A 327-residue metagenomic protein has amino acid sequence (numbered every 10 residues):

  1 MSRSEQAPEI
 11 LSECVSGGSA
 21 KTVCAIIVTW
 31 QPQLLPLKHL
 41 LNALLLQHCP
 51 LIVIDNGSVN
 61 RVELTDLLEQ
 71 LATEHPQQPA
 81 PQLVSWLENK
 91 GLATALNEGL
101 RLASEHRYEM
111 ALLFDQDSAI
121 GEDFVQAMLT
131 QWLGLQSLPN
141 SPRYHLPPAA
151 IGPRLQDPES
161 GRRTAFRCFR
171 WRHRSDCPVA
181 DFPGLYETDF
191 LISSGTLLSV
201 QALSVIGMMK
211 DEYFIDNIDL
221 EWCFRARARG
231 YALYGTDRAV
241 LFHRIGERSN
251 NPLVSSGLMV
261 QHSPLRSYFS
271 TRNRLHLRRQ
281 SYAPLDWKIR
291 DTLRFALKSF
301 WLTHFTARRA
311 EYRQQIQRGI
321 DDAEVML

Functional and structural regions predicted by a protein language model:
I27-L46: Short, well-formed alpha-helical segments that are part of the catalytic scaffolds of diverse glycosyltransferases
D55-T65, E88, S118-A119: A conserved acidic beta->alpha catalytic loop
W86-A103: Glycine-rich, basic loop-to-helix element that forms the pyrophosphate-binding segment of sugar-nucleotide handling
Y108-A119: Short beta-strand-to-loop acidic/aromatic patch adjacent to the donor-nucleotide binding site
A149-T164: Short beta-strand-to-loop element that shapes/binds the nucleotide-sugar donor at the catalytic cleft/hinge
C168-D189: Short, flexible, basic/aromatic active-site loop/helix in glycosyltransferases
T196, A202, I206-G207, E212-A239: A short, conserved alpha-helix in the catalytic core of glycosyltransferases
R279-L327: Non-catalytic, C-terminal membrane-associated alpha-helical segments of glycosyltransferases
